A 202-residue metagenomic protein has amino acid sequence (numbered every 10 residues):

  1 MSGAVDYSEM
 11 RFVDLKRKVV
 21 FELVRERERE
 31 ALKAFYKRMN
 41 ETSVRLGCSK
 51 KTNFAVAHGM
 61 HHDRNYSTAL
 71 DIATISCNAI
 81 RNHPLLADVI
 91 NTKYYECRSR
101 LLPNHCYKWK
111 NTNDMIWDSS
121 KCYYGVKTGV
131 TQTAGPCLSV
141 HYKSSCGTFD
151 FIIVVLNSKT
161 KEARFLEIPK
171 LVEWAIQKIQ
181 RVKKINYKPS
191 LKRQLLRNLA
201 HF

Functional and structural regions predicted by a protein language model:
G3-H201: Penicillin-recognizing serine hydrolase domain
